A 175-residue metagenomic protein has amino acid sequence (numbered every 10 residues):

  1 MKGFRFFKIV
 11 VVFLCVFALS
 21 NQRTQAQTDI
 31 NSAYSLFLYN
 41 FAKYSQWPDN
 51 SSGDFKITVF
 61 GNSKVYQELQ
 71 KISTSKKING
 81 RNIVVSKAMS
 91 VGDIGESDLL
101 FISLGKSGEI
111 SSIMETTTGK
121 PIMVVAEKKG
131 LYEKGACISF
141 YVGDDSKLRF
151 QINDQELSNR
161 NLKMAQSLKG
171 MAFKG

Functional and structural regions predicted by a protein language model:
K2-K8, R23-G175: Short hydrophobic alpha-helices and adjacent helix-cap/hinge residues
I9-A18: Bacterial N-terminal signal peptides
